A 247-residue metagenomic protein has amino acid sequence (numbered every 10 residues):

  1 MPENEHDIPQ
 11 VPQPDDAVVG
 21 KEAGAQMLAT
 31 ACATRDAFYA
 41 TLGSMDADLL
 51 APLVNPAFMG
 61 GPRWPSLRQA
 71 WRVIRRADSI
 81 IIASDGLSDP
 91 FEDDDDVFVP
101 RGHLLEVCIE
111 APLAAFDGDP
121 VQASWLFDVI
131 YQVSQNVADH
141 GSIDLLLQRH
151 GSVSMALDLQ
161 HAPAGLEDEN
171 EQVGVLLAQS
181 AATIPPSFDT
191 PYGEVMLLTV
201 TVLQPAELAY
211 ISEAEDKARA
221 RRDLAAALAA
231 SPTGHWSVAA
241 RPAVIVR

Functional and structural regions predicted by a protein language model:
M1-R247: Short linear motifs embedded in intrinsically disordered, proline/glycine-rich low-complexity segments
